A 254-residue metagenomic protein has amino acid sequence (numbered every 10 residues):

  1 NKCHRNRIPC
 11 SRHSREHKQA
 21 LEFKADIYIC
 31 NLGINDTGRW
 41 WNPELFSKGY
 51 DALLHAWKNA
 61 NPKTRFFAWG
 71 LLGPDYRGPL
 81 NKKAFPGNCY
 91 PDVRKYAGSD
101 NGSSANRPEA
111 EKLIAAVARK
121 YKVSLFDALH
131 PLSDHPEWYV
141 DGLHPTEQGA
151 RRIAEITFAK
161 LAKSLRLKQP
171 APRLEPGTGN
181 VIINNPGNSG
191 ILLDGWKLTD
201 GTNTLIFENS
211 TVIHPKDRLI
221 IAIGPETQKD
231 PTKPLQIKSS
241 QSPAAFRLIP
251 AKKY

Functional and structural regions predicted by a protein language model:
N1-D51: Conserved SGNH/GDSL esterase-like catalytic core that processes O-acyl groups on lipids and polysaccharides
N1-N6, I34-R39, L72-Y76, H130-D134 (+3 more regions): Solvent-exposed loop/turn segments at secondary-structure junctions within structured extracellular/periplasmic domains
E16-K24, H55-A60, A162-S164: Surface-exposed acidic, glycine-flexible loop patches that form ligand/cofactor-binding and adhesion interfaces
E16-Q19, F46-A56, A110-I114, I153: A general structural detector for well-ordered alpha-helical segments in enzyme core domains, enriched
D26-L32, R65-G70, S124-D127, H144 (+1 more regions): Structural recognition of the beta-strand scaffold that forms the well-ordered cores of secreted hydrolase catalytic
A60-P62, Y121: Helix C-cap/helix->beta junction micro-motif
P74-R166: Catalytic His-Asp segment of secreted/periplasmic serine-dependent ester chemistry enzymes
K163, L167-Y254: Activation on beta-sandwich/Ig-like modules and their edge loops
